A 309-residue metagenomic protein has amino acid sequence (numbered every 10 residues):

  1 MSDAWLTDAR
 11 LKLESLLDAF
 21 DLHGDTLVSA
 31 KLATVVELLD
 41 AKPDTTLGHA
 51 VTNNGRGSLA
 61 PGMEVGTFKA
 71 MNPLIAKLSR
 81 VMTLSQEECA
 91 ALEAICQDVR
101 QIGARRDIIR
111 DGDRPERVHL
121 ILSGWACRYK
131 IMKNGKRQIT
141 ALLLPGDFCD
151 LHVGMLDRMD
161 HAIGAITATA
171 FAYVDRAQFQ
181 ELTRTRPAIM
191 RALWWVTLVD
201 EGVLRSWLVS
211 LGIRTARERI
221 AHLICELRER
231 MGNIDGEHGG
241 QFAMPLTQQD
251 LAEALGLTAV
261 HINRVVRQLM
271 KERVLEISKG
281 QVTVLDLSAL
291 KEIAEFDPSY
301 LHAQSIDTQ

Functional and structural regions predicted by a protein language model:
M1-L22: N-terminal acidic leader/helix
D18-A60: Short, charge-rich amphipathic interface segments used for partner binding and complex assembly
G62-A104, F148, G154-L156: Cyclic nucleotide-binding regulatory module and flanking cytosolic helices
A91-L92, I108-G112, G236: Short loop/turn motifs at secondary-structure junctions and domain boundaries
R106-A168: Cyclic nucleotide-binding regulatory domains
A141-G202, S206: Cyclic-nucleotide recognition modules
T167, R184-G256: Polybasic "coupling" helices that flank or enter modular domains
E229-Q309: Phosphate-/nucleic-acid-contacting segments
